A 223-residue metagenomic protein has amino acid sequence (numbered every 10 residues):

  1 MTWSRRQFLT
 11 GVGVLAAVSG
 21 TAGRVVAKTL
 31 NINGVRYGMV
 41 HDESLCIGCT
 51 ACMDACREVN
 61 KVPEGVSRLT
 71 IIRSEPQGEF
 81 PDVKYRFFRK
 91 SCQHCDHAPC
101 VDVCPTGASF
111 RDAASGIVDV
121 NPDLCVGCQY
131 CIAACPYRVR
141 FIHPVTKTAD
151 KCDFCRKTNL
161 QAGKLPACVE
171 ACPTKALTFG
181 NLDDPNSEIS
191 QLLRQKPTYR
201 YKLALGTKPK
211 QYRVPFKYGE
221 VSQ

Functional and structural regions predicted by a protein language model:
M1-A16: N-terminal secretory signal peptides and thylakoid transit peptides that target proteins across membranes
G20-C52, A204-Q223: C-terminal segment of N-terminal export signals and the immediately downstream linker at the start of the mature
R24-T29, A51-R73, H97-L124, Y130-K147 (+2 more regions): Iron-sulfur cluster-binding cysteine motifs and their immediate structural context in ferredoxin-like electron-transfer
G34, F87, V145-D150, G206: Short, solvent-exposed loop/turn segments at the edges of secondary structure
R36-S44, K84-F87, L160, L165-P166: Immediate flanking context of iron-sulfur cluster ligation sites
V83, F87-A98: Right-handed parallel beta-helix
D153: Cys/His-clustered metal-coordination modules, chiefly Zn-binding fingers
A167-Q223: Long, compositionally biased charged/polar accessory segments in the mid-to-C-terminal portions of proteins
